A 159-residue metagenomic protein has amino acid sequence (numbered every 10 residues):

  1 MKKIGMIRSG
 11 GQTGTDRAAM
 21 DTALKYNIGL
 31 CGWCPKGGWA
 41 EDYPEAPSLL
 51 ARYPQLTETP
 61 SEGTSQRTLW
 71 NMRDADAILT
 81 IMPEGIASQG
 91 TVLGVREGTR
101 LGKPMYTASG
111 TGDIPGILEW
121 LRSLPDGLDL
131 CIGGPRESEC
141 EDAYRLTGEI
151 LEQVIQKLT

Functional and structural regions predicted by a protein language model:
K2-W120, L124-D129, R136-L158: Acidic/glycine-enriched connector segments
